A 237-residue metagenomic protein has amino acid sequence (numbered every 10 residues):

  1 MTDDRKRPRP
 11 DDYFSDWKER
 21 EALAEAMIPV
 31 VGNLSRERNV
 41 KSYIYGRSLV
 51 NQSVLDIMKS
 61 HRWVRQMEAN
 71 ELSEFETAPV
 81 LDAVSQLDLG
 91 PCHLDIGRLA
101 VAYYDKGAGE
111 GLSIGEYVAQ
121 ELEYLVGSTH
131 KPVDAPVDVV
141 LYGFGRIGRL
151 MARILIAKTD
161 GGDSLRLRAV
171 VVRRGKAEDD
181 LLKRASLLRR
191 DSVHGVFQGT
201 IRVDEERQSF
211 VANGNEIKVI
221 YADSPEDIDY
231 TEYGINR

Functional and structural regions predicted by a protein language model:
T2, S15-A135: Glycine/serine-rich phosphate-binding loop and adjoining beta1-alpha1 elements at the start of nucleotide-handling
H130, I156-D163: Alpha-helix termini
V133-I156: Glycine-rich adenosine-cofactor-binding loop
G143-R146, V171-G175, D223-S224: Short, flexible loop/turn elements at secondary-structure junctions
D163-N215: Glycine-rich phosphate-binding loop and adjoining beta1-alpha1-beta2 segment of Rossmann-like nucleotide-binding folds
I217-A222: Active-site-proximal beta-strand elements of phosphoester/diester hydrolases
D227-N236: Short amphipathic alpha-helix with an adjacent loop that forms part of the alpha/beta core around
